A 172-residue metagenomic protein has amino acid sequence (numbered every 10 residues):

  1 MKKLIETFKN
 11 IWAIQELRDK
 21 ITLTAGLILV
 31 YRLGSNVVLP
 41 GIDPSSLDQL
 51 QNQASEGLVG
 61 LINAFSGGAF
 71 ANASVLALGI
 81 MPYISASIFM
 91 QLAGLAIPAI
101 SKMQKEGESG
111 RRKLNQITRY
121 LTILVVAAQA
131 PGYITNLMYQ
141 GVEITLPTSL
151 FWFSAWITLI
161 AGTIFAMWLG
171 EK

Functional and structural regions predicted by a protein language model:
K2-I5, P40-M81, Q140-T148: Interfacial loop/helix-cap signal at membrane boundaries in integral membrane proteins
E6-Q15, A99-G110, Y139, G162-K172: Membrane-water interface regions at transmembrane-helix termini and the short interhelical loops of multi-pass membrane
A13-L17, I21, N72, L76 (+2 more regions): Hydrophobic, aromatic-rich alpha-helical transmembrane segments and their membrane-interface anchor motifs
E16-P44: Hydrophobic alpha-helical membrane-insertion signals
L23-L33, L76-L92, Q116-I134, A155-F165: Hydrophobic alpha-helical transmembrane segments of multi-pass integral membrane proteins
M90-I100: Membrane-embedded alpha-helices of multi-pass transport/permease systems
E106-Y120: Membrane-interface alpha-helices at helix entry/exit sites of multi-pass transporters
N136-K172: Non-cytosolic segments of integral membrane proteins
